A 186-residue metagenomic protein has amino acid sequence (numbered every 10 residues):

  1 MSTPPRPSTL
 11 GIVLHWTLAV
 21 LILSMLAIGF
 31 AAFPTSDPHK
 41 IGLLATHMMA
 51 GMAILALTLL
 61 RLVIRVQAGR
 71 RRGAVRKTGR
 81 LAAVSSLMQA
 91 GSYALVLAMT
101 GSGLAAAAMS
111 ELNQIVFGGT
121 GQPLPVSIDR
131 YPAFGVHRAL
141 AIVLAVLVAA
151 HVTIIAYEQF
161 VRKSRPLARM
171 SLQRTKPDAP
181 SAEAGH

Functional and structural regions predicted by a protein language model:
M1-H186: Membrane-embedded alpha-helical bundles that constitute the cytochrome b-like, heme-associated redox core of multi-pass
